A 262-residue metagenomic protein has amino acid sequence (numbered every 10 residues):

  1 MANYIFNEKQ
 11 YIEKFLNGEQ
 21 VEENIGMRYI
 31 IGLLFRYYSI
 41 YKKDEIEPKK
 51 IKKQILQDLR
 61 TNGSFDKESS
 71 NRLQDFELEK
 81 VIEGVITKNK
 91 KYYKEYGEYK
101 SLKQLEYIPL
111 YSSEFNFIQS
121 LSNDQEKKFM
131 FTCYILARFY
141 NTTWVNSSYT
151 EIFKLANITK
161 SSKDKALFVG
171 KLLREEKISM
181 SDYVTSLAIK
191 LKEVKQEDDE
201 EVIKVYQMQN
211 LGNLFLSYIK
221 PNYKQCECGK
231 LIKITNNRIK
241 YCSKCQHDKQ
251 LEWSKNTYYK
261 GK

Functional and structural regions predicted by a protein language model:
M1-L121, E151-I158, S162-G212, Q246: Modules that initiate DNA replication and primer synthesis
R28, S122-L136, I219, Y223 (+2 more regions): Short, leucine-enriched amphipathic alpha-helices that occur as contiguous helical runs
Y99-Y107, V145, I234-Y241: Short, exposed beta-strand "edge-strand" segments with a Pro/Gly-rich flavor and a Y/T-containing core
Q119-L155: Short helix->loop/beta-hairpin flanking segments within DNA-binding domains
T142, F153-S161, L173, T235 (+1 more regions): Extended alpha-helical regions
T142-W144, V184-A188, I239: A generic structural signal for beta-strand entry/edge sites
W144-N146, S179, N222-E227: Ser/Thr- (and often Asn-) enriched beta-sheet segments in non-cytosolic proteins
F215-K262: BZIP DNA-binding basic region
